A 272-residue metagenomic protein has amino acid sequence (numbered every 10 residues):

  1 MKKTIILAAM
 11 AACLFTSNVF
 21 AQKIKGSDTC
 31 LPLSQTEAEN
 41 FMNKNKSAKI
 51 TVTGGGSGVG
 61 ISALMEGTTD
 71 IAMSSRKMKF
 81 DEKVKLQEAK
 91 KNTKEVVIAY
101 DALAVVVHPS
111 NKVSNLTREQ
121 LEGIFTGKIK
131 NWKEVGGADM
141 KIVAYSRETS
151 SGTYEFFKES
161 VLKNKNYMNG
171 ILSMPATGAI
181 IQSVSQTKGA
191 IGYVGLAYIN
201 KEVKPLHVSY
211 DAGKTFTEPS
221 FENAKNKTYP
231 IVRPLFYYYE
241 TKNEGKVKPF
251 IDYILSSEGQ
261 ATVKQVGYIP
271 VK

Functional and structural regions predicted by a protein language model:
K2-A8: Sec-dependent signal peptide recognition, specifically the positively charged N-region followed immediately by
I5, F15-A21: Sec/Tat signal peptide C-region and signal peptidase I cleavage site
A11-A12: Repetitive helical segments and hydrophobic/amphipathic motifs
F20-K272: Exported/periplasmic ABC-transporter solute-binding proteins
